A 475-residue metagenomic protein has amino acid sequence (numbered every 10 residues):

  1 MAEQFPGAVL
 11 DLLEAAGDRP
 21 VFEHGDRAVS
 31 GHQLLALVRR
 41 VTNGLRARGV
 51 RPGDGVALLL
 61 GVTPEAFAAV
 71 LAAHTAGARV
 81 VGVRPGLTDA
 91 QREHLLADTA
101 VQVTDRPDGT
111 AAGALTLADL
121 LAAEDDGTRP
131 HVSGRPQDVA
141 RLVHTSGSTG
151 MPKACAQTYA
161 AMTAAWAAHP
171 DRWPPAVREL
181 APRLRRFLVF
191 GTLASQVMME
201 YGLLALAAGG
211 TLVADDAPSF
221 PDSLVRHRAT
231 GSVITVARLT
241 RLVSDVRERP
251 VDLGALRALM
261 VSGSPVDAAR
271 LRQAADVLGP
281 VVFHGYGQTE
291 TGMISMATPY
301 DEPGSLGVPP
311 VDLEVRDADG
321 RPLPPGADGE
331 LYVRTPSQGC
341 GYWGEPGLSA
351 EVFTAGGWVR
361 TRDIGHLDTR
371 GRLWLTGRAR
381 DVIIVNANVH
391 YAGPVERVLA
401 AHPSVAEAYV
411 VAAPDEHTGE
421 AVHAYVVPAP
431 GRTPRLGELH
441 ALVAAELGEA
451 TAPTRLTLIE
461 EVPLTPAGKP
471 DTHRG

Functional and structural regions predicted by a protein language model:
D18, G127-H144, M151, A156 (+1 more regions): Conserved pre-ATP/AMP-binding loop-to-beta segment of ANL
P20-G49, A57, T63, R92-E93: Conserved AMP-binding/adenylate-forming core of the ANL superfamily
S30-H32, A140-A167: Conserved AMP-binding A3 loop
W166-R186, T192-G231, D245: Conserved AMP-binding/adenylation subdomain of ANL enzymes
A207, A229-V233, D245-P303: Gly/Ser/Thr-rich phosphate-binding loop
V308, R321-V352, N388-H390: Conserved ATP/PPi-binding loop(s) of AMP-dependent carboxylate-activating enzymes
T335, G341, I364-T451: AMP-binding/adenylate-forming catalytic core of the ANL superfamily
G448-P470: AMP-binding/adenylate-forming catalytic domain of the ANL superfamily
